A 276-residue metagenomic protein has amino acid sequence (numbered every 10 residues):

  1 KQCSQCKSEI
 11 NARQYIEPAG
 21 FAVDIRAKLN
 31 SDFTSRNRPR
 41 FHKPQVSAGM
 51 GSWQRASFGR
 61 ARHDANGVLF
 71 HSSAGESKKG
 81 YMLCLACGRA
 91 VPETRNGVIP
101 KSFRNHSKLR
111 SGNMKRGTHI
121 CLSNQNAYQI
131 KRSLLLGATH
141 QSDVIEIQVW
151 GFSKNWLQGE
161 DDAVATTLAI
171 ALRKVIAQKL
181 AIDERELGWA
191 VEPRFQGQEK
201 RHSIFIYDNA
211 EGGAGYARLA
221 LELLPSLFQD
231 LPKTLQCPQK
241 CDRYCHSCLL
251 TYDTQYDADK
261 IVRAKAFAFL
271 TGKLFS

Functional and structural regions predicted by a protein language model:
K1-S4: Accessory helical-bundle/CTD segments and flexible terminal tails appended to RecA-like ATPase motors
C6-S276: Extended, highly charged accessory segments
